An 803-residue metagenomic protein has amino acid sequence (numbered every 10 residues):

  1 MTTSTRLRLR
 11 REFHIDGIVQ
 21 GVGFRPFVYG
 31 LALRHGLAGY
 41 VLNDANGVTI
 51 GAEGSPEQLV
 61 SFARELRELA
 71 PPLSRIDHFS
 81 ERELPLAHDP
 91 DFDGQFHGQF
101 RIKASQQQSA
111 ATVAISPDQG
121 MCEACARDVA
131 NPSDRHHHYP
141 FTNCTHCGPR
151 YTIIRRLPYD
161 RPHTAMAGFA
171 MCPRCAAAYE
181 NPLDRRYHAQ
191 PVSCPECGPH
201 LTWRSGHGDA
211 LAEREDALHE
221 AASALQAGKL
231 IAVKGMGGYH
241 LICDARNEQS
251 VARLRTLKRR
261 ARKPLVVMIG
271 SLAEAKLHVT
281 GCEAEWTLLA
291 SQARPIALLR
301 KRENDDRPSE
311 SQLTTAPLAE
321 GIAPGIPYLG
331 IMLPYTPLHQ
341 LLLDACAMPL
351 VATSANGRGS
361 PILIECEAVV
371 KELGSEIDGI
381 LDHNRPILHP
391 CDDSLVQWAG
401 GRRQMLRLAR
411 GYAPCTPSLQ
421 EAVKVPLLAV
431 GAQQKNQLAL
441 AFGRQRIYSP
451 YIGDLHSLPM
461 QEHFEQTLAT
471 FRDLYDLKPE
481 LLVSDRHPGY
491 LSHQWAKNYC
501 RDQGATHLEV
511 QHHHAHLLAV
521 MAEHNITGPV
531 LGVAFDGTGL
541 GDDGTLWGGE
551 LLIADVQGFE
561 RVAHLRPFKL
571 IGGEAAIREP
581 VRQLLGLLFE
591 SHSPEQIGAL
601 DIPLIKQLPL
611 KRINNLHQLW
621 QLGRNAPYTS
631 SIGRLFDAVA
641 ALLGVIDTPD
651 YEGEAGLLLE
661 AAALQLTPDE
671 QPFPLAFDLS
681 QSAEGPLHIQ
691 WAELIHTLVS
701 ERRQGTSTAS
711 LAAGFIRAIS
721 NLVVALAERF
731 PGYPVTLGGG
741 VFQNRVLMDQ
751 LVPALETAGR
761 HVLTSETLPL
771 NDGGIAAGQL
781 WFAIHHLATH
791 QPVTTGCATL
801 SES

Functional and structural regions predicted by a protein language model:
M1-P191, P195-T202: Intrinsically disordered, low-complexity, mixed-charge
E83, G238-E303: A phosphate-binding glycine/aspartate-rich beta-alpha loop in the early core of alpha/beta enzymes
A178, C346-E421, Y628-T629: Internal gly/pro-rich beta-alpha loop/helix module that stabilizes soluble enzyme cofactors or their anionic handles
P191, G198-H200, A429-E462, Q466-T470 (+2 more regions): A contiguous, well-structured pocket-lining segment that forms one wall/lid of small-molecule binding clefts in soluble
A232, D476-P488, G732-F742: Short glycine-rich phosphate-binding loop at a beta-alpha junction
K276-C282, L341, I362-V369, D393 (+2 more regions): Conserved phosphate-binding catalytic cores of ATP/NTP-utilizing and phosphoryl-transfer enzymes
D485, G504-H516, T736-G738, R745 (+1 more regions): Conserved phosphate-binding/catalytic loops in two-lobed NTP-binding clefts
H513-F535, G539-G541, P580-F589, I716-R717 (+1 more regions): Glycine-rich phosphate-binding/hydrolytic loop that grips phosphoryl groups
